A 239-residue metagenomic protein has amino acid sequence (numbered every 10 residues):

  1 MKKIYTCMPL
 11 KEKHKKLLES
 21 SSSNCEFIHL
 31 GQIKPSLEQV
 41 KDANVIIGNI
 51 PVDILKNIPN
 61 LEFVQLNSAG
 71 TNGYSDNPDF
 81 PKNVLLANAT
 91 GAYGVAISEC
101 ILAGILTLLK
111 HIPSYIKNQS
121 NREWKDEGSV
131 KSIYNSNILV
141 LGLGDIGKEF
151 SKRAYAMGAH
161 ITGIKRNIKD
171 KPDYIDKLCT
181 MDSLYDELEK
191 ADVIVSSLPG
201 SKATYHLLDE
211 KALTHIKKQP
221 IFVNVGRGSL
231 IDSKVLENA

Functional and structural regions predicted by a protein language model:
M1-L85, D209: An N-terminal-biased, well-structured beta-alpha scaffold segment characteristic of Rossmann-like dinucleotide-binding
K3, E26, N137, A159-H160: Residues at the starts of beta-strands that form the adenosine-phosphate
Q39-V40, L55-I58, I133, D186-E189 (+1 more regions): A short, aliphatic-rich alpha-helical micro-motif
N67, L85-G91, D182, G226: Short beta->alpha connector loops at strand-helix junctions that form conserved, small/polar/Pro-enriched
F80-A92, K218-F222, A239: Rossmann-fold dehydrogenase core element
K82-N137, G163: Phosphate-binding beta-alpha-beta segment of Rossmann-like dinucleotide-binding domains, i.e., the NAD(P)
T90, K131-Y155: Glycine-rich adenosine-cofactor-binding loop
I168-A239: Rossmann-like adenosine-cofactor binding region
